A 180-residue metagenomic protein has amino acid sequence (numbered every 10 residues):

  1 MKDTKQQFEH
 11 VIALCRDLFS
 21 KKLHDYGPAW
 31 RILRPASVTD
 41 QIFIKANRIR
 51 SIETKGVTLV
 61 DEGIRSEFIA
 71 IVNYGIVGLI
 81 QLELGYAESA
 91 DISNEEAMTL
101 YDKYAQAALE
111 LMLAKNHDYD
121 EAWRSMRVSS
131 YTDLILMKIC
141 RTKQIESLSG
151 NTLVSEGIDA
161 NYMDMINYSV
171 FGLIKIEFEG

Functional and structural regions predicted by a protein language model:
M1-G180: Intrinsically disordered, low-complexity regulatory regions that flank transcription factor DNA-binding cores
